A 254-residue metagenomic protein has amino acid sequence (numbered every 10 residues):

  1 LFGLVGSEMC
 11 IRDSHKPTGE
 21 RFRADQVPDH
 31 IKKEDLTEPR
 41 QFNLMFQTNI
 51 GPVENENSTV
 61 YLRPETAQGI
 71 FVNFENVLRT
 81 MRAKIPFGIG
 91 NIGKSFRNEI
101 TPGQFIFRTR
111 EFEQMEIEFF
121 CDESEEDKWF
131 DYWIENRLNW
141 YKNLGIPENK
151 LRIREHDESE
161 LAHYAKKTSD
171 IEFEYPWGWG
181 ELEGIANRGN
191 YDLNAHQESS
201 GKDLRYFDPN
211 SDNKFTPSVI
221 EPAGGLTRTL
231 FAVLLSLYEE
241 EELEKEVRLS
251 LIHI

Functional and structural regions predicted by a protein language model:
L1-G6, I11, I252-H253: Single conserved hydrophobic/aromatic residue that forms the stacking wall/gate of nucleotide- or nucleobase-binding
E8, R12, K16-V53: Well-ordered mid-protein domain cores that form the structural environment of catalytic cofactors
H15-K16, E20-H30, N76, R82-R188 (+1 more regions): Extended, charged alpha-beta segments that form solvent-exposed binding/catalytic grooves in nucleic-acid-handling
E38-M115, N187-N190, G201, G224-L249: Conserved alpha/beta core surface patches that mediate binding of polyanionic ligands
T59-V60, E116-D122, T216-V219: Charged, low-complexity surface segments at secondary-structure and domain boundaries
E160-L251: A translation/RNA-centric and nucleic-acid-associated enzymatic feature enriched in Class II aminoacyl-tRNA synthetases
